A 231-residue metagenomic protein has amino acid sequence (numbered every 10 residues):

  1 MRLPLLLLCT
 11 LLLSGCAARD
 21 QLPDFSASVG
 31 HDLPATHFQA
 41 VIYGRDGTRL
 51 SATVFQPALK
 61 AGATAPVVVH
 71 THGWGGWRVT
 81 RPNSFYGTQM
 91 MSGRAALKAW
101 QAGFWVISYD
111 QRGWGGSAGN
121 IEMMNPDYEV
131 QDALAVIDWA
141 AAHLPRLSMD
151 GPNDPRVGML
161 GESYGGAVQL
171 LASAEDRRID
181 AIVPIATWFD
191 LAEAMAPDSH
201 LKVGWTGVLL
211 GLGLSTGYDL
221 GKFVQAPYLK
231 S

Functional and structural regions predicted by a protein language model:
L13-G15: C-terminal motif of bacterial Sec signal peptides marking the signal peptidase cleavage site
A17-R19: Bacterial signal peptide processing site
D24-A63: N-terminal cap/lid segment of alpha/beta-hydrolase-fold proteins
R49, A63-V67, A102-W105, N153-R156 (+1 more regions): Loop/turn elements at helix/coil->beta-strand transitions in domains of secreted/extracellular proteins
L59-A63, E122-Y128, A135-S163: Gly/Ser-rich "nucleophile elbow"/oxyanion-hole loop immediately N-terminal to the catalytic nucleophile in hydrolases
A61-A65, T71-A102, I107, R112-A118: Short substrate-entry loop that stabilizes the transition state in hydrolases
H70-G76, S163, T187: Glycine-rich His-Gly loop
Q89-S92, Q101, L160, L171-S231: Accessory cap/linker subdomain of secreted extracellular hydrolases
